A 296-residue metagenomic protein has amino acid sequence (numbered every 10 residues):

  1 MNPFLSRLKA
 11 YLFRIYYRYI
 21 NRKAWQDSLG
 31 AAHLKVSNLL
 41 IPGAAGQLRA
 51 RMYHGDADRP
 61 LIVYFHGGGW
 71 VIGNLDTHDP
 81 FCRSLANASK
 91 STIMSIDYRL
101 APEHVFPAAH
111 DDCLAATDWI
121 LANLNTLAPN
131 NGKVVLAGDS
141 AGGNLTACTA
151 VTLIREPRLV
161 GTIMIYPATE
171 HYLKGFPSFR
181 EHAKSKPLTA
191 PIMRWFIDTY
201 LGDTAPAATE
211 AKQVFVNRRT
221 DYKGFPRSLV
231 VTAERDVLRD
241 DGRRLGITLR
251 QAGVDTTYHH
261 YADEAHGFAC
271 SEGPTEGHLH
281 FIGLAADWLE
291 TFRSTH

Functional and structural regions predicted by a protein language model:
M1-Y53, P206-A207, S294-T295: A glycine/proline-hinged amphipathic helix-loop "lid/cap" segment that gates access to hydrophobic ligand pockets
P42, A50-R59, N217-Y222: Short beta-strand-to-loop junctions in surface cap/lid or active-site-entrance loops
A50, V63-F65, L85, F106-H171 (+4 more regions): Short strand-loop-helix active-site module centered on a catalytic nucleophile
R59, H66-I72, R235: Active-site glycine-rich loops that stabilize anionic/oxyanionic intermediates across multiple enzyme folds
D76-S95: Short amphipathic alpha-helix adjacent to the substrate-entry channel of hydrolases
V151-A207: Hydrolase active-site cap/lid region
A205-A262: Serine-hydrolase catalytic core
G273-H296: Catalytic active-site module of serine/aspartate enzymes centered on a nucleophile-bearing elbow/loop
